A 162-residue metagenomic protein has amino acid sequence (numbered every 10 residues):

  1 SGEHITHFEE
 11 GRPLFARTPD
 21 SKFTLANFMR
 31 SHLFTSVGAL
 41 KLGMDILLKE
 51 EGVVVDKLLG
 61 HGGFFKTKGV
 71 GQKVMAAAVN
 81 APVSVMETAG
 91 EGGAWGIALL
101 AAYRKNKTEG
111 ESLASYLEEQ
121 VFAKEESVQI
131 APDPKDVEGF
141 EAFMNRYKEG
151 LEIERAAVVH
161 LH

Functional and structural regions predicted by a protein language model:
S1-H162: Glycine/Thr-rich phosphate-binding loops that ligate phosphate moieties of nucleotide and other phosphorylated ligands
